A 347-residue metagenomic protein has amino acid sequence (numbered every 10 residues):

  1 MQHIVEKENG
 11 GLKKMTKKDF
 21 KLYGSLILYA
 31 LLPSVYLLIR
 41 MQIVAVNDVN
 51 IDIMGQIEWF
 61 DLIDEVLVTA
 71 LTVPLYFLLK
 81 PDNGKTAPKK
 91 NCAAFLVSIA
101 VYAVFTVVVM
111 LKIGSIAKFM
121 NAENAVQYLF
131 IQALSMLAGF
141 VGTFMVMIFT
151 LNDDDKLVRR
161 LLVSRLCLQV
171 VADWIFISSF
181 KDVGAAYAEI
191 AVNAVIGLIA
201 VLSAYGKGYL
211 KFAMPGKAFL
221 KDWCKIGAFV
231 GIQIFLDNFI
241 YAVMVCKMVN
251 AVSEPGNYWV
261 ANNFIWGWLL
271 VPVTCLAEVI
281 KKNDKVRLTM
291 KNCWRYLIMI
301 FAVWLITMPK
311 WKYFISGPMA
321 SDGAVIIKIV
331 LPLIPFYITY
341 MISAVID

Functional and structural regions predicted by a protein language model:
Q2-G24, E123-N124, A186-E189, L198-N238: Interhelical loop/hinge segments that connect adjacent transmembrane helices in multipass membrane
L22-A30, L62, Q132, V158 (+7 more regions): Residue-level signature of transmembrane alpha-helical cores of multipass secondary-active transporters and flippases
I39-V44, F239-M248, F264, I280 (+1 more regions): Hydrophobic/aromatic end-of-helix segments at the C-terminal termini of transmembrane alpha-helices
I43-V66, N124-V126, D222-I226, V245-G267 (+1 more regions): Interfacial/gating helices of multi-pass transporter permease domains
I53-A103, G142-V146, T150-D153, P255-W304 (+1 more regions): Small-residue-rich hydrophobic transmembrane alpha-helices
A103-F130, A302-A324: Short membrane-interface helical motifs at transmembrane helix boundaries in multi-pass membrane transporters
M120-M145, R160, V260-W268, P318-D347: Alpha-helical transmembrane segments of multi-pass membrane proteins
L161-D173, S179-G208: Hydrophobic alpha-helical transmembrane segments
